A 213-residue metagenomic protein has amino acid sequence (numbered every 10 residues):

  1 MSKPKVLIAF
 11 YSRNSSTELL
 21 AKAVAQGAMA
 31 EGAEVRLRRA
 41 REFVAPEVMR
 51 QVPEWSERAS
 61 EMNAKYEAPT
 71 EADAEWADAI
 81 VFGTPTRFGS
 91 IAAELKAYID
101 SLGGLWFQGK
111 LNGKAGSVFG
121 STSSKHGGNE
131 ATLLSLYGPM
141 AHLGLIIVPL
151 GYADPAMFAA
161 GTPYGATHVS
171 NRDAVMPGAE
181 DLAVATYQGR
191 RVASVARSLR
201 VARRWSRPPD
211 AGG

Functional and structural regions predicted by a protein language model:
M1-K110, V169-G213: N-terminal beta1-alpha1-beta2 submodule of the flavodoxin-like/Rossmannoid cofactor-binding fold
E47-Q51, E130-A131, A159-T162: Short aromatic-enriched loop/helix-cap "lid" or pocket-rim segments at secondary-structure transitions that line
F88, E94, V118, K125 (+3 more regions): Basic, gly/Ser/Thr/Pro-rich low-complexity segments located predominantly at protein N termini
N112-A159: Short, glycine-/small-residue-rich phosphate/pyrophosphate-handling segment
A141-Y164, S170-A183, V192: A charged, well-structured terminal subsegment
